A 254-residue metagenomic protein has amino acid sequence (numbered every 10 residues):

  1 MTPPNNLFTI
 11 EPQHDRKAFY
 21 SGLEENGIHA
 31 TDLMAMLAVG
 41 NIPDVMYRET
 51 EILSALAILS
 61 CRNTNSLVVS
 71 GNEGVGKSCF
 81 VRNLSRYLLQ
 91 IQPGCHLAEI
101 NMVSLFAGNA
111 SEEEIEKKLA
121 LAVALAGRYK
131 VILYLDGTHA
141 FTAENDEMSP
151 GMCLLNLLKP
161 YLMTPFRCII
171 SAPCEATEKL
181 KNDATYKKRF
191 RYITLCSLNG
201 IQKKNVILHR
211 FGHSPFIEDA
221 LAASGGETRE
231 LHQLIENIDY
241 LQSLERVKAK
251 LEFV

Functional and structural regions predicted by a protein language model:
G27-S66: Pre-Walker A (pre-P-loop) alpha-helix and adjacent loop at the N terminus of AAA/AAA+ ATPase modules, a conserved
C61-V81: Walker A/P-loop nucleotide-binding motif
N65, H96, R128-L133, M163-I170 (+1 more regions): Loop/turn-to-beta-strand initiation segments
E99-A126: Short glycine-rich substrate-engagement loop in P-loop NTPases that contacts/grips substrate
A107, A122-P150: Conserved P-loop NTPase "ATPase switch" module shared by AAA+ and STAND
E147-M148, E175-F190: Short regulatory helix/loop adjacent to the ATP-binding pocket of P-loop NTPases
R191-K204, R210-F211: Conserved AAA+ ATPase "SRH/arginine-finger" region at the nucleotide-binding site
A222-S243: The conserved phosphate-sensing helix
